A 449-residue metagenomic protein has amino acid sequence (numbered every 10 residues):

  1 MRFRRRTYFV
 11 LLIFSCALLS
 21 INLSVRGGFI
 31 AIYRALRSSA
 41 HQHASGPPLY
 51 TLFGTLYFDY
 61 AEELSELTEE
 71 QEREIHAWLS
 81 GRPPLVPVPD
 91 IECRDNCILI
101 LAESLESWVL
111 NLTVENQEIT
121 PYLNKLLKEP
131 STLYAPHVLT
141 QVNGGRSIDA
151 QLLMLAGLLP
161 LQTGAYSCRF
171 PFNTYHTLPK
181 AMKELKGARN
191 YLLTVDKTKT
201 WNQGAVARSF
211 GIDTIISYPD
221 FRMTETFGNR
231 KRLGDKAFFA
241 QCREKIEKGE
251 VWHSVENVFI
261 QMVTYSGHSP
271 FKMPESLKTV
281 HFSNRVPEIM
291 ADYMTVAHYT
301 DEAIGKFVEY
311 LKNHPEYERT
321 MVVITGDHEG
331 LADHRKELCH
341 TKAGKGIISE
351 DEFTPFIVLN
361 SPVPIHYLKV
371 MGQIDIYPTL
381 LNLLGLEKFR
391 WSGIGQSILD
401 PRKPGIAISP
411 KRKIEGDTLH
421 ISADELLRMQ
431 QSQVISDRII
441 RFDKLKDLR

Functional and structural regions predicted by a protein language model:
M1-D95, L112-T120, N124-P130, Y134 (+2 more regions): N-terminal secretory/membrane-targeting segments
H76-R449: Solvent-exposed soluble domains appended to multi-pass membrane proteins
